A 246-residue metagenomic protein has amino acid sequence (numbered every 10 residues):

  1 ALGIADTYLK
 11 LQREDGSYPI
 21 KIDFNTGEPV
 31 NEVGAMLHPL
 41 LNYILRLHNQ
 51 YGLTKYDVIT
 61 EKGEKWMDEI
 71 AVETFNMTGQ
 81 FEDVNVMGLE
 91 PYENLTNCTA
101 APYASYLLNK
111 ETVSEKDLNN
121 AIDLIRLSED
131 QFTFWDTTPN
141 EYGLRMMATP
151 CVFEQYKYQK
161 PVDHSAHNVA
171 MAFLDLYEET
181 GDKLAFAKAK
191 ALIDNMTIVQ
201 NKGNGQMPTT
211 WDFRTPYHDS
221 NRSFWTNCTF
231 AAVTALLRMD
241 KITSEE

Functional and structural regions predicted by a protein language model:
A1-E246: Glycan-recognition and catalytic cores of secretory/periplasmic carbohydrate-active enzymes
